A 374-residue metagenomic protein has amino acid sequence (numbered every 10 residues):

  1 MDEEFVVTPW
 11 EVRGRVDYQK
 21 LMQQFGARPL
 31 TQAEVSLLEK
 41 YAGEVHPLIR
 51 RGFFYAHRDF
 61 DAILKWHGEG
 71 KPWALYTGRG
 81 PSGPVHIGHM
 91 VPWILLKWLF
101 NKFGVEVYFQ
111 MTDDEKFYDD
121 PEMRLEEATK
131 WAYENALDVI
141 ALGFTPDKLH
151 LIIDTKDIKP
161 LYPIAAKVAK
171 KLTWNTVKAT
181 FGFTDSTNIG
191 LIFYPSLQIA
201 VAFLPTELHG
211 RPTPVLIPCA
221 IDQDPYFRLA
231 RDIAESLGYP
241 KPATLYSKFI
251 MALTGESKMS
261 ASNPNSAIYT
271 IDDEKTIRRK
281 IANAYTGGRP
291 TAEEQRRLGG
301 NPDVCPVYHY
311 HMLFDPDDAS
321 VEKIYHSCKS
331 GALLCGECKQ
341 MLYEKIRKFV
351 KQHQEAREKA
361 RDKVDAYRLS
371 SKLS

Functional and structural regions predicted by a protein language model:
M1-R79, R231-A282, G288-E294, P306-S374: Non-catalytic terminal extensions that flank enzyme cores
G43-K116, I217-I221: N-terminal catalytic cores of NTP/NDP-binding nucleotidyl/phosphoryl-transfer enzymes
H86, V139, D222, E256 (+1 more regions): Divalent metal-coordination and catalytic microenvironments
H86-H89, P121-L125: Short, solvent-exposed loop/turn segments at secondary-structure boundaries
G104, L204-V215, D315-I324: Short helix-capping/linker segments at secondary-structure and domain boundaries
Y108-M123, I250-A252: Short connector loops at secondary-structure junctions
D119, L125-A243: Divalent-metal (Mg2+/Mn2+/Ca2+)-assisted nucleotide/phosphate chemistry catalytic cores
G300-V304: Small-residue-rich helix-loop
